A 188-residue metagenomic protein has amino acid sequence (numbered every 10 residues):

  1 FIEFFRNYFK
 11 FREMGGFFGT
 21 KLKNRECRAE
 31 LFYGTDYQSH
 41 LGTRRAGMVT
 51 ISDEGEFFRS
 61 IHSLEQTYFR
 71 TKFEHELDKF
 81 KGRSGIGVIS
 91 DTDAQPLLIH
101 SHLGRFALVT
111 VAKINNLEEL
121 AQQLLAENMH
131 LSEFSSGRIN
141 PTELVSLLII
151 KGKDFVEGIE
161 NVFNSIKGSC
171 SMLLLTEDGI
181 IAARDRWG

Functional and structural regions predicted by a protein language model:
F1-F11: Aromatic (phenylalanine/tyrosine) cluster motif
F9-W187: Conserved short alpha-helical segments that host acidic/polar catalytic motifs at enzyme active sites
